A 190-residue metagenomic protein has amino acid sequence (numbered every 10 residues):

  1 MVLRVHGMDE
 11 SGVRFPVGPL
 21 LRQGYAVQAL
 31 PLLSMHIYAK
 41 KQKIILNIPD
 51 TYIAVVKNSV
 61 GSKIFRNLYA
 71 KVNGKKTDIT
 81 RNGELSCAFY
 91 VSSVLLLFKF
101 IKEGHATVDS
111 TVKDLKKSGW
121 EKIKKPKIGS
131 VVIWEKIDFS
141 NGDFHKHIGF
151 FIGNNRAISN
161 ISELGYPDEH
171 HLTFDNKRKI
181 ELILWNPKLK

Functional and structural regions predicted by a protein language model:
M1, P19-V27: Short Gly/Ser/Thr- and charged-rich N-terminal loops/segments that act as flexible capping/hinge elements
H6-D9, Y25: Acidic/polar hotspots within intrinsically disordered regions
Q23, P31-L46, K188-K190: N-terminal secretion targeting segments of exported proteins
H36-G104: N-terminal capping segments
E103-E169: ...with weaker cross-activation on analogous glycine-rich loops/strands in unrelated enzymes
A157-K190: Active-site or metal-binding loop neighborhoods of secreted/extracellular toxin and effector enzymes
